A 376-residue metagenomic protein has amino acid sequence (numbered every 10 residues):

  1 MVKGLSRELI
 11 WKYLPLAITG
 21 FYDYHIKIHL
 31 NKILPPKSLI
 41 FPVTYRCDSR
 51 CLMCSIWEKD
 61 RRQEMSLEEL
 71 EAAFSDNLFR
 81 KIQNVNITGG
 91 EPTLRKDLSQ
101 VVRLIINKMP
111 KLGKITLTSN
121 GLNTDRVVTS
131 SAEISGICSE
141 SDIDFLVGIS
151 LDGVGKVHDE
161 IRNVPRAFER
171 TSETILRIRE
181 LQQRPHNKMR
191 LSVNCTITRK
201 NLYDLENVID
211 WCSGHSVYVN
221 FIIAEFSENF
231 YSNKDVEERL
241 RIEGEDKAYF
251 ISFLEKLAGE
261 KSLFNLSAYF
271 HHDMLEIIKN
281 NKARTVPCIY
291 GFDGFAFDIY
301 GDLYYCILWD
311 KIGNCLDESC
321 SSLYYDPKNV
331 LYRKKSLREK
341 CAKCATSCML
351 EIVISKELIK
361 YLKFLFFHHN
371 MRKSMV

Functional and structural regions predicted by a protein language model:
K3-G4, L16, S139-Y304, L308-N314 (+1 more regions): Radical SAM enzyme [4Fe-4S]-AdoMet core and its adjacent flexible, acidic and glycine-rich loops/tails across
G4-F145, E228-N229, R239, E357 (+1 more regions): Conserved alpha-helical substructure of the radical SAM core
H25, L34, W57, Y300-V376: Flexible mid-to-C-terminal extensions adjoining Fe-S/redox cofactors in radical SAM and related proteins
I26-L30, N280-R284, L331-Y332: Short, P/G- and charge-enriched loop/turn segments at secondary-structure junctions
F41, Y45-D48, K282, K335-R338 (+1 more regions): Processing junctions and N-termini across compartments
Y45, E91, S119-N123, L151-G153 (+2 more regions): Short, flexible loop/turn elements at secondary-structure junctions
D48, L52-S55, I289, A342-A345: Cys/His/Pro-rich metal-binding microdomains
D76-F79, M109, P185, G214 (+1 more regions): Alpha-helix termination/capping residues and helix-transition junctions
